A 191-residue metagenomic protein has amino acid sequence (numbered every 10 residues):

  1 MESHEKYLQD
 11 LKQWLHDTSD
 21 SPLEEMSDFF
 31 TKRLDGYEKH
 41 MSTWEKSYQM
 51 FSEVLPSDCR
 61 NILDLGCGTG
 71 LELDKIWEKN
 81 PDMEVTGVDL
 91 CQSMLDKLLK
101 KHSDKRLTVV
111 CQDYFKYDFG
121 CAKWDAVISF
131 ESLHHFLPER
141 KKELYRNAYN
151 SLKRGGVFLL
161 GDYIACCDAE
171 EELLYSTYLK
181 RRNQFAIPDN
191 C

Functional and structural regions predicted by a protein language model:
M1-S21: N-terminal auxiliary segments of SAM/dcSAM-dependent transferases
D17-E45: Class I SAM-dependent methyltransferase Rossmann-like catalytic core, especially the SAM/SAH-binding loop
T43-D58: Conserved alpha-helix/loop element of class I SAM-dependent methyltransferases that forms part of the SAM/SAH-binding
L63, T69-K116: Class I SAM-dependent methyltransferase SAM/SAH-binding core
I128: A conserved beta-strand element that flanks and buttresses the S-adenosyl-L-methionine
E131-S132: Short catalytic micro-motifs in class I SAM-dependent methyltransferases
K142-R154: A short glycine-rich, Lys/Arg-flanked "PGG" loop and its adjoining helix->strand segment in the class I
G161-C191: C-terminal alpha-helical "lid/dimerization" subdomain adjacent to the S-adenosyl-L-methionine
